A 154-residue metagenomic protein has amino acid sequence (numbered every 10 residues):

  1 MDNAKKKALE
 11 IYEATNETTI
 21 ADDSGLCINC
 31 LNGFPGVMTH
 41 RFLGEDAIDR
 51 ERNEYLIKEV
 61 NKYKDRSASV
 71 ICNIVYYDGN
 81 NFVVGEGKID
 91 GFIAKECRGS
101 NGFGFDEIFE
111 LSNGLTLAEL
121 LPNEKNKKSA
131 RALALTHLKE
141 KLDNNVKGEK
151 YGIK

Functional and structural regions predicted by a protein language model:
M1-K154: Anionic-ligand binding patches
